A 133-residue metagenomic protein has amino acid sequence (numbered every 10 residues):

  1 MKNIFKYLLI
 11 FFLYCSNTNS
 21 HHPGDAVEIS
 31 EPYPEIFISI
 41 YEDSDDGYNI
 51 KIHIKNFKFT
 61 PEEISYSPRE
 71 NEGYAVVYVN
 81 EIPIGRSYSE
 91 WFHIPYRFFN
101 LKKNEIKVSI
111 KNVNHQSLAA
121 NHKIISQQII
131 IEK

Functional and structural regions predicted by a protein language model:
K2-I10: Sec-dependent signal peptide recognition, specifically the positively charged N-region followed immediately by
S20-D43: Short, compositionally biased P/S/T/A/G/V-rich stretches that sit at domain boundaries
E42-N56: Contiguous beta-strand segments within globular domains
Y48-I52, N100-V113: Short, well-structured beta-strand segments within conserved domains
H53-S67: Short amphipathic, basic-aromatic surface patches that mediate peripheral association with negatively charged
V77-E81: Short strand-turn-strand beta-turns centered on an Asx-Gly dipeptide
P83-S89: Short beta-strand segments within Ig-like beta-sandwich modules, predominantly Fibronectin type-III
G85, K111-A120: Short acidic/polar inter-strand loop motif in beta-rich domains
